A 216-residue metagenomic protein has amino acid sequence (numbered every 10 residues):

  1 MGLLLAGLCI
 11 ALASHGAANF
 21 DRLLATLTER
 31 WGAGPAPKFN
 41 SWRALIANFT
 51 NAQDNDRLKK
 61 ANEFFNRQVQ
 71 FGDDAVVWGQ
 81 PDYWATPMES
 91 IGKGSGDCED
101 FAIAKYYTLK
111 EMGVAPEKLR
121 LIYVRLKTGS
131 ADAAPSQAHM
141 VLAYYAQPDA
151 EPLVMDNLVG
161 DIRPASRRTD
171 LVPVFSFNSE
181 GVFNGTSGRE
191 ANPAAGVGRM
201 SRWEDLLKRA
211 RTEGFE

Functional and structural regions predicted by a protein language model:
G2-A11: Bacterial N-terminal signal peptides
A13-E216: A structural boundary/capping signal
